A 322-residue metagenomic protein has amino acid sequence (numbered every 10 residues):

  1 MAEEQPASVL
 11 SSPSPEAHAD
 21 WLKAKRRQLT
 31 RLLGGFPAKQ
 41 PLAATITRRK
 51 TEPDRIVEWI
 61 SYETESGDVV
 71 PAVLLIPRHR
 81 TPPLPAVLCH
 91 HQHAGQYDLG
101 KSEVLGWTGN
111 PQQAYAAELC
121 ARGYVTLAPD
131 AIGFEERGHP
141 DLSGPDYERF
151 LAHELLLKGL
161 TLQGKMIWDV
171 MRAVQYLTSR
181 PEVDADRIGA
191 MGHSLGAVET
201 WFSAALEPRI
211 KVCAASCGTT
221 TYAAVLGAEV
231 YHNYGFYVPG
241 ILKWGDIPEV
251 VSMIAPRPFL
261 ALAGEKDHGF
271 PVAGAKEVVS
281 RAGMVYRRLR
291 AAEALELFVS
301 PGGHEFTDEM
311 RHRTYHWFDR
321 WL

Functional and structural regions predicted by a protein language model:
M1-I56, T64-E65, L322: N-terminal targeting or regulatory segments adjacent to alpha/beta-hydrolase or S9 domains
R49-W107: Glycine-rich active-site/cofactor-binding loop and its immediate structural neighborhood
P82-P83, C89-W168, V174-S179, A224-A228: Cap/lid segment of the alpha/beta-hydrolase catalytic domain
L156-L157, R172, K211-V251, P256 (+2 more regions): Mobile cap/lid helix-loop segments that gate and shape the active-site cleft of serine hydrolases
E182-S194: Alpha/beta-hydrolase fold nucleophile elbow
G192-A204: Glycine-rich nucleophile elbow surrounding the catalytic serine of serine-hydrolase chemistry
Y234, S280-L322: C-terminal catalytic histidine-bearing segment of alpha/beta-hydrolase fold enzymes
I254, A261-A263: Short beta-strand/loop motif that positions the catalytic acidic residue of the alpha/beta-hydrolase fold
